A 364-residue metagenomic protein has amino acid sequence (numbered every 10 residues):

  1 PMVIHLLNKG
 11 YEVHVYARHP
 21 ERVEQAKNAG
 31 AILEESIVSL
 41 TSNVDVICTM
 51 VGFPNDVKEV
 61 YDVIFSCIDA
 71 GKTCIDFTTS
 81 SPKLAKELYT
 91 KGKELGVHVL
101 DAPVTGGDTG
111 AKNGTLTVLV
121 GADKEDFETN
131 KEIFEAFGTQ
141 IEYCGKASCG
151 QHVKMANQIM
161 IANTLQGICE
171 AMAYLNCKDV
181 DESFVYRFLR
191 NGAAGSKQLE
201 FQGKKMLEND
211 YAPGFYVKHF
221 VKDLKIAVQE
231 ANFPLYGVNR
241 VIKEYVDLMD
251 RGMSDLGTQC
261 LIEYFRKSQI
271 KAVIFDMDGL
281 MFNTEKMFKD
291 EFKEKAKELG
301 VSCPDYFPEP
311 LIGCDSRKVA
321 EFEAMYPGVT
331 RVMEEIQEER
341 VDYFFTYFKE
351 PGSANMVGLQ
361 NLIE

Functional and structural regions predicted by a protein language model:
P1-C48, K72, T78, D108: NAD(P)+-binding Rossmann beta1-loop-alpha1 motif at the extreme N-terminus of oxidoreductases
R18-H19, F53, D123: Residues in the short beta-alpha loop(s) of Rossmann-like NAD(P)-binding domains
I37-H98: Rossmann-fold NAD(P) dinucleotide-binding segment
S80-Q158: Rossmann-fold dinucleotide-binding core
G114-G121, E142, K146-K178, L189-F201 (+1 more regions): Active-site-proximal catalytic alpha-helix in oxidoreductases
G195-M253: Interdomain hinge/lid region at the active-site interface of Rossmann-like NAD(P)-dependent oxidoreductases
D250-S268: NAD(P)-dependent dehydrogenase/reductase Rossmann-like domain
I270-N361: N-terminal helical cap/lid subdomain that shapes the substrate entry/recognition surface in HAD-like hydrolases
